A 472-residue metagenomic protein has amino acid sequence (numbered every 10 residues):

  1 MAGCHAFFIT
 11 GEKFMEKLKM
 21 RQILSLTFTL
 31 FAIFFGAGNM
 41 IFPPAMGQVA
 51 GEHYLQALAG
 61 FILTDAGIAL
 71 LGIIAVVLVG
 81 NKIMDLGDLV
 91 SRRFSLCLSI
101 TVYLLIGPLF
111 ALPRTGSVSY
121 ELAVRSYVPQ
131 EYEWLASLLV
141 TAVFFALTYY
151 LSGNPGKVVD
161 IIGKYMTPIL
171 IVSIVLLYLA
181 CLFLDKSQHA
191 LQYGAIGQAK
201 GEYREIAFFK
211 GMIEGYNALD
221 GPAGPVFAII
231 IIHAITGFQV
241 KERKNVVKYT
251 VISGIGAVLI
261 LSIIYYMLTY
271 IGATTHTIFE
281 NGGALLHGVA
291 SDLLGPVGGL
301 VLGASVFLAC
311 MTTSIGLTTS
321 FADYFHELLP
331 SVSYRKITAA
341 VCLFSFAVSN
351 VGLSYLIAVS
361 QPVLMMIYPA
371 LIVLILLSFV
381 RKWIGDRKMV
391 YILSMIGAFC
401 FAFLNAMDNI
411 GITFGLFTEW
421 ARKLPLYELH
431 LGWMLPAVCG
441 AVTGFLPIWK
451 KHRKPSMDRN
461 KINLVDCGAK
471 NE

Functional and structural regions predicted by a protein language model:
S25-F35, A180-S187, A199-L268, G298-C310 (+2 more regions): Hydrophobic, membrane-embedded alpha-helices of multi-pass small-molecule transporters
A45, S95-P129, C310-E327: Hydrophobic transmembrane alpha-helices that form the core helical bundles of multi-pass secondary transporters
G67, L71, I169-L182, Y249-T275 (+2 more regions): Selective recognition of specific alpha-helical transmembrane segments in multi-pass small-molecule
V77-L86, F145-M166, L184, G237-V240 (+2 more regions): Membrane-water interface regions at transmembrane-helix termini and the short interhelical loops of multi-pass membrane
I83-D88, I263-M311, T318, E327 (+1 more regions): TM-loop-TM module centered on a large, flexible mid-protein loop between adjacent transmembrane helices in multi-pass
P108, L112, I171-Y203, G221-P222 (+3 more regions): Hydrophobic alpha-helical segments and their helix-loop junctions in multi-pass secondary transporters
S152-C181, S360-I372, Y391-C400: Membrane-interface loop-to-helix entry segments
K388-E472: A generic transmembrane alpha-helix motif of multi-pass inner-membrane proteins
